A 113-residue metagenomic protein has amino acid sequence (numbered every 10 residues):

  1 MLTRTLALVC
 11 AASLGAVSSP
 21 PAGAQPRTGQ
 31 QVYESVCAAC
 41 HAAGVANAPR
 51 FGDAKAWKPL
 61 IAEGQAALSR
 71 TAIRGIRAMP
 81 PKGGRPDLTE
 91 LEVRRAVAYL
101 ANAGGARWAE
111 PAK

Functional and structural regions predicted by a protein language model:
M1-T5: Positively charged n-region of N-terminal signal peptides that target proteins for export
A7-V17: Bacterial N-terminal signal peptides
G15-V32, V45-P59: Electrostatic cytochrome c docking/interface patches
E34-A43, A96: The canonical Cys-X-X-Cys-His
V36-A39, A56, A78: Residue-level recognition of specific faces of alpha-helices
H41-R70, G83: Gly/Gly-Pro-rich "capping" loops immediately C-terminal to redox-active cysteine motifs in periplasmic/lumenal
R50, T71-R95, L100-K113: Axial heme c-ligation environment in periplasmic c-type cytochrome domains
